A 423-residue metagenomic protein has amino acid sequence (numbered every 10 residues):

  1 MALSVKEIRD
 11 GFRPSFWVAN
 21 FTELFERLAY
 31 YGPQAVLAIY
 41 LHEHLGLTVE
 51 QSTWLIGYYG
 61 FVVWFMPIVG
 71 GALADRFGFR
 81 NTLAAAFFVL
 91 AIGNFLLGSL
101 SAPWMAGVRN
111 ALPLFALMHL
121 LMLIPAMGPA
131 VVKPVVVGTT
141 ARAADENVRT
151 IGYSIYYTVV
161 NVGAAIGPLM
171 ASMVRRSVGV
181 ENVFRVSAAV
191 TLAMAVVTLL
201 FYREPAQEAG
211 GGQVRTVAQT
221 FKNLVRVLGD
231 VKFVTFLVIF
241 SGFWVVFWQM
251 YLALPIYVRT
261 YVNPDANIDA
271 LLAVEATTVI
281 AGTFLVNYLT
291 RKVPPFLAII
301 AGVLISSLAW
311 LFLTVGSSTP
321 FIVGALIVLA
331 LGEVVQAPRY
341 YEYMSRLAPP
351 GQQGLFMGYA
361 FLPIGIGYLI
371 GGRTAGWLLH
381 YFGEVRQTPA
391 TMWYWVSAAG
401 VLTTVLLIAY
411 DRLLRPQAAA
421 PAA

Functional and structural regions predicted by a protein language model:
A2-R13, A209-V238: Juxtamembrane intracellular "pre-TM" segments in multi-pass secondary transporters
A35-Q51, L252-A270: Short amphipathic helix-loop junctions that connect adjacent transmembrane helices in Major Facilitator Superfamily/SLC
V63-F65, I268-R291, G302: Transmembrane alpha-helices of Major Facilitator/SLC transporters
M66-F79, R175, A281-P295, L379: Helix-to-loop junctions at the C-terminal end of transmembrane segments in multipass secondary transporters
F88-P113, L304-S317: C-terminal ends and interior cores of transmembrane alpha-helices in multi-pass membrane transporters/permeases
L112, M173-A189, W377-V401: A membrane-interface helix-boundary motif in multi-pass transporters
V131-D145, V335-P349: Intracellular juxtamembrane helix-capping segments at the cytosolic ends of symmetry-related transmembrane helices
T150-R175, V190-T191, Y359-G372: Glycine-rich segments within core transmembrane alpha-helices of 12-TM secondary carriers
